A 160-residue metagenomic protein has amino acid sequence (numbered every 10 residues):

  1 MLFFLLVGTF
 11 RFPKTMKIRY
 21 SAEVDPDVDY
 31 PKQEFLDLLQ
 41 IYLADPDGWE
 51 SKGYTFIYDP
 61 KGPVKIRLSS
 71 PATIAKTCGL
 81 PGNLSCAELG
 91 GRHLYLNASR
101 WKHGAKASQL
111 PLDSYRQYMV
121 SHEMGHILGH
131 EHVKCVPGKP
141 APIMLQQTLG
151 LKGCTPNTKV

Functional and structural regions predicted by a protein language model:
F3-T77: A metal-dependent hydrolase signature that marks the N-terminal structural subdomain at the beginning of catalytic folds
E23-P26, R67-P71, N97-S99, H130 (+1 more regions): Active-site-proximal beta-strand/loop segments in catalytic clefts of secreted hydrolases
I41-E50, I127, E131, Q147-G150: Structured segments of extracytoplasmic/periplasmic soluble domains in secreted or envelope-associated proteins
P81-L112, G138-L151, T155: Active-site scaffold of zinc-dependent metalloenzymes
P111-G125: Short alpha-helix carrying the canonical HExxH Zn2+-binding catalytic motif
E123-K139: Catalytic Zn2+-binding segment of zinc metalloproteases
T158-K159: Amphipathic heptad-repeat alpha-helical coiled-coil/stalk segments that mediate oligomerization, filament/stalk
